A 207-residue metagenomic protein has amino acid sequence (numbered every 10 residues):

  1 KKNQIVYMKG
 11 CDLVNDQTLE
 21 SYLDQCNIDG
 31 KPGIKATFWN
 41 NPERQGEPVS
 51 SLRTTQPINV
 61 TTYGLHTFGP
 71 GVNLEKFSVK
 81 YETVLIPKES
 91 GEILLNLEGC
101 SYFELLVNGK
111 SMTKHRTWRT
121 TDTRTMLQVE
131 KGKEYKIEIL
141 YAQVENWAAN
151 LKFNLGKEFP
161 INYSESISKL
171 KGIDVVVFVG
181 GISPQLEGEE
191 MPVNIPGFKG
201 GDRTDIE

Functional and structural regions predicted by a protein language model:
K1-E207: C-terminal non-catalytic regions of proteins with extracellular/luminal or membrane-system context
